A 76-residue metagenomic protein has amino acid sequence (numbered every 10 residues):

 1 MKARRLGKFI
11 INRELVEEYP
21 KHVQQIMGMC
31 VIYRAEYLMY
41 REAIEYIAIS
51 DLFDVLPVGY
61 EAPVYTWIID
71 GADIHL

Functional and structural regions predicted by a protein language model:
M1-Q24, Y33-L76: Detector for the mature cores of small, proteolytically processed and post-translationally modified peptide effectors
